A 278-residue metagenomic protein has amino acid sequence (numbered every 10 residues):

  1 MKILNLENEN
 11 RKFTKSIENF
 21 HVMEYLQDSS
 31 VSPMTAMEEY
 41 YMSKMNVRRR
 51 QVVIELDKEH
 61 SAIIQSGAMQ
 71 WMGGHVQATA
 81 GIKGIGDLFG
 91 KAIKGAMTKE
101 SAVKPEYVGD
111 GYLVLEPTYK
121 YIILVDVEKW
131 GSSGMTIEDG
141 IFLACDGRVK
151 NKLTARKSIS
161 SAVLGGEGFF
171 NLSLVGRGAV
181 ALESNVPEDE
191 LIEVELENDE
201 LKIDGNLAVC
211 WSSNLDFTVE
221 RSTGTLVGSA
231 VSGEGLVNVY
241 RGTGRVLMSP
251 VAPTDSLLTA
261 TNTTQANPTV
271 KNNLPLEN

Functional and structural regions predicted by a protein language model:
M1-N278: Composition-driven recognition of glycine/serine/threonine/acidic- and proline-rich low-complexity segments and repeats
